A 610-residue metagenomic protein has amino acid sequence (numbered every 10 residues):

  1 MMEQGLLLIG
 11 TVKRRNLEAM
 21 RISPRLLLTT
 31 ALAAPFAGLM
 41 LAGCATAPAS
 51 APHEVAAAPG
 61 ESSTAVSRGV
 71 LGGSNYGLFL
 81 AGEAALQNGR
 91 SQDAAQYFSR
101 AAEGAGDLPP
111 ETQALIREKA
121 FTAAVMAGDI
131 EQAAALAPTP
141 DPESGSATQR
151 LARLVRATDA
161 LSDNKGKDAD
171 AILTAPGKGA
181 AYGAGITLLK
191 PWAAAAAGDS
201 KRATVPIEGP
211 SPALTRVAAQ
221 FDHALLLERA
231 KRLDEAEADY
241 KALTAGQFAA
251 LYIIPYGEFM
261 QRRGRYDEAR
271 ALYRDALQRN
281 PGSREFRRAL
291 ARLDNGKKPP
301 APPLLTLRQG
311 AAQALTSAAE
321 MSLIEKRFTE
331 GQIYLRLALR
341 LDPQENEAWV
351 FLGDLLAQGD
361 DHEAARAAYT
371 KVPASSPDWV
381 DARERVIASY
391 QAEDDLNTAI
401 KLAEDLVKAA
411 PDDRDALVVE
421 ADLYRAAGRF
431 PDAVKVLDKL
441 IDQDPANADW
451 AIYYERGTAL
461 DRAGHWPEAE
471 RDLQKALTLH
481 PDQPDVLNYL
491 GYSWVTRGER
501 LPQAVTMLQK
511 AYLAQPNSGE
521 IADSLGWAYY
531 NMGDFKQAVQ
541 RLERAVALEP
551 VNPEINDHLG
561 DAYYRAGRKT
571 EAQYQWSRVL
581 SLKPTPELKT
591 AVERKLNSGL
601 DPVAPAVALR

Functional and structural regions predicted by a protein language model:
M1-A19: N-terminal amphipathic/basic-hydrophobic helices that include classical n-h-c signal peptides and signal-anchor
R15-A31: Bacterial N-terminal signal peptides that target proteins for export
A34-P35: Core hydrophobic alpha-helical transmembrane segments of single-pass membrane proteins
L41-G43: C-terminal motif of bacterial Sec signal peptides marking the signal peptidase cleavage site
A45-P48: Bacterial signal peptide processing site
S50-P59: N-terminal propeptides/low-complexity segments immediately following signal peptides in secreted or periplasmic proteins
G60-Q87, Q96-R610: Alpha-solenoid helical repeat scaffolds
